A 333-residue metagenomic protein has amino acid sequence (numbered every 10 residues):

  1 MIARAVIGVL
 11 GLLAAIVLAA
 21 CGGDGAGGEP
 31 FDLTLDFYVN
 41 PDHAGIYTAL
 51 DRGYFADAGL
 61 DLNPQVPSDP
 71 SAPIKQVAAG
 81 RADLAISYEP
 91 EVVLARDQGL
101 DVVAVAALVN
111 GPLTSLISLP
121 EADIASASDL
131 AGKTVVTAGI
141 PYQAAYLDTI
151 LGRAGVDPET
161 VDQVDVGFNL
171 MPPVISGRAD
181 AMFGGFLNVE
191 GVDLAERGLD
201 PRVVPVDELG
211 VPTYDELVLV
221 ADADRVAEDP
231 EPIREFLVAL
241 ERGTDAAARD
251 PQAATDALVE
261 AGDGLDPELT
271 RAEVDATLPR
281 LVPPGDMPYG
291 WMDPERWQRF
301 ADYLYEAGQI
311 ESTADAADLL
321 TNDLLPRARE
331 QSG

Functional and structural regions predicted by a protein language model:
M1-L10: Bacterial N-terminal signal peptides that target proteins for export
V17-A20: C-terminal motif of bacterial Sec signal peptides marking the signal peptidase cleavage site
G22-D24: Bacterial signal peptide processing site
G27-G167, M171-N188, V203-P205: Short, glycine-/small- and polar/acidic-enriched structural segments that line small-molecule recognition paths
P90, N169-P173, R178-G264: Pocket-lining segment of extracytoplasmic ligand-binding domains
P158-D162, D263-D275, E311-D318: Short, surface-exposed acidic
A227-A307: Secondary-structure end/capping motifs
W297-G333: Conserved C-terminal helix/tail region of periplasmic/extracytoplasmic solute-binding proteins
